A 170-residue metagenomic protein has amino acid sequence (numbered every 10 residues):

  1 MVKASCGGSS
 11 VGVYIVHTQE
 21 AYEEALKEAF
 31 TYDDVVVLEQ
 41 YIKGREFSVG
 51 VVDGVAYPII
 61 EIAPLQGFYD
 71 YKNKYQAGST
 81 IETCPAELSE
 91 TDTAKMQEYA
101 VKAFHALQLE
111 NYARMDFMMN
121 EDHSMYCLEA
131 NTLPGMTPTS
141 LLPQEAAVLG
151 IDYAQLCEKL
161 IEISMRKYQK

Functional and structural regions predicted by a protein language model:
M1-G12: A conserved helix-loop-beta module that forms one wall/lid of the active-site cleft in ATP-utilizing catalytic domains
A4-S5, P58, P134, P143: Proline-centered helix-kink/hinge sites
G7, A21, L141: Residue-level recognition of oxygen-bearing side chains
G7, K74-Q76, L133-G135: Short connector loops/turns at beta-strand edges and beta->alpha or beta->beta junctions
S10, L65, N131-E145: Glycine-rich phosphate/pyrophosphate-binding beta-alpha loops
Y14-E98, M119-Y126: Phosphate-binding site of ATP-dependent enzymes
Q40, F104-M136, A146: Conserved metal-phosphate-binding beta-hairpin within the catalytic cores of diverse ATP-dependent phosphoryl-transfer
E61-A113, Q144-K170: Active-site "cap" helix and flanking loop/linker of ATP-utilizing ligase/carboxylase catalytic domains
